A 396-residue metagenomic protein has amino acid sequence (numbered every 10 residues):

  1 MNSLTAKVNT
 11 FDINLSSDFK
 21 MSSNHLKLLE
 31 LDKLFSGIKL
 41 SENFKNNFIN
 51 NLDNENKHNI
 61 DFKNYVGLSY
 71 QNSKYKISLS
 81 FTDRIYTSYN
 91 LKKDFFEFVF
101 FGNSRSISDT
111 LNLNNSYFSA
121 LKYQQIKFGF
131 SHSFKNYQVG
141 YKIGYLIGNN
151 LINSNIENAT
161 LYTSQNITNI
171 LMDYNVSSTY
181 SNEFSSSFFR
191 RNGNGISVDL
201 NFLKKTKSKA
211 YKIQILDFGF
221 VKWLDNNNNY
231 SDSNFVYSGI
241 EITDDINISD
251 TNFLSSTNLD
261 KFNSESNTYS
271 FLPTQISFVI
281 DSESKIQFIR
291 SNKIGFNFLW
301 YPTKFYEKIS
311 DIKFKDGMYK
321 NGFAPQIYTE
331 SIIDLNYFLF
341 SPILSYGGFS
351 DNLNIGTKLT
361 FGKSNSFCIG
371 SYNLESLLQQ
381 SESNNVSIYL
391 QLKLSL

Functional and structural regions predicted by a protein language model:
L4-F188, L224-S256, I309-G317, F367-Y372 (+2 more regions): A subset of solvent-exposed loop/turn segments in beta-rich extracellular surface proteins, enriched in glycine
N9-S17, Y75-L79, Y137-I143, V198 (+6 more regions): Transmembrane beta-strands of outer-membrane beta-barrel proteins
S17-S23, F81-T87, Y145-L151, S197 (+8 more regions): Transmembrane beta-strands of outer-membrane beta-barrel pores
I49-D53, S187, R290-G317, S331-S350 (+2 more regions): Transmembrane beta-strand segments that form the barrel wall of outer-membrane beta-barrel proteins
L52-I60, S116-K122, F188-N194, T268-T274 (+3 more regions): Short sequence motifs at beta-strands and strand-loop junctions characteristic of Gram-negative outer-membrane
K63-G67, Q125-G129, S197-N201, S277-V279 (+3 more regions): Membrane-embedded beta-strand positions in outer-membrane beta-barrel channels/transporters
S69-N72, F81, H132-F134, F202-T206 (+5 more regions): Residue-level signature of outer-membrane beta-barrel architecture
N384-L396: Outer-membrane beta-barrel "beta-signal"
